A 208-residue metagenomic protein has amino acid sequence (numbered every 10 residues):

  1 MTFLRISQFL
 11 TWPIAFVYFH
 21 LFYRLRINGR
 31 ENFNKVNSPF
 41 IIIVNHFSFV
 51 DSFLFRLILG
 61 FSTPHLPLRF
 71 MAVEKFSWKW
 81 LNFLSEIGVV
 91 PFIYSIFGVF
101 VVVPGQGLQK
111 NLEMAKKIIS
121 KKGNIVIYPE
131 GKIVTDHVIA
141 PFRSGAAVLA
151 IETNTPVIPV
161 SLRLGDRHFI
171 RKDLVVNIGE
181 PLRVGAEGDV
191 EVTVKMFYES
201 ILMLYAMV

Functional and structural regions predicted by a protein language model:
M1-F22, K79-F97, E113, H168-I170: Alpha-helical membrane-targeting segments
I6, N34, Q109-V208: Non-catalytic C-terminal accessory region of glycerolipid acyltransferases and related lyso-lipid remodeling enzymes
A15, S95-V102, P129-K132: Short, basic, glycine/proline-bearing loop/turn elements
A15-H46: Helix-to-loop junction immediately C-terminal to a conserved catalytic motif
V17-Y23, V101-Q106, T135-H137: Short, flexible loop segments at the rims of nucleotide/cofactor-binding pockets, characterized by
Y18-H20, T63, Y94, I118 (+1 more regions): A generic structural signal for well-ordered alpha-helical segments
I27, F70, I93-Y94, V157 (+1 more regions): Structural signal for hydrophobic
K35-G105: Catalytic core of membrane glycerolipid acyltransferases/transacylases, capturing the structured, soluble-facing
